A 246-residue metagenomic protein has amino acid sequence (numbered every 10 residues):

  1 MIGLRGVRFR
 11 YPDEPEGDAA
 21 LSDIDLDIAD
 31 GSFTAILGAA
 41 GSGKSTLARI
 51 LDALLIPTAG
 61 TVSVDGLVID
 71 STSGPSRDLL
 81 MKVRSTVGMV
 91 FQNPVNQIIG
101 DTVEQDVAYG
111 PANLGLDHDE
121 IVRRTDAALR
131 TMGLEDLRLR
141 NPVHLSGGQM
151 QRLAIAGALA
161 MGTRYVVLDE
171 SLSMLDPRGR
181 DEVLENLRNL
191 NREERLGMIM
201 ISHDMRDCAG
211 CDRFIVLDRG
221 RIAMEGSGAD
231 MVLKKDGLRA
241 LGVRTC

Functional and structural regions predicted by a protein language model:
M1, R10-D23, S73, H118: A short, flexible loop at the N-terminus of ABC-type nucleotide-binding domains that lies
D52: Helix-to-loop junction immediately C-terminal to a conserved catalytic motif
G60-T72: Conserved ABC transporter NBD signature motif
I69-G88, N113, V232-K234: ABC ATPase NBD coupling module
D119-L137: Conserved ABC ATPase "signature" region
N141-L145, Q149: Conserved ABC ATPase signature
R221-R244: Conserved beta-strand-loop-alpha-helix hinge in the C-terminal portion of ABC ATPase nucleotide-binding domains
